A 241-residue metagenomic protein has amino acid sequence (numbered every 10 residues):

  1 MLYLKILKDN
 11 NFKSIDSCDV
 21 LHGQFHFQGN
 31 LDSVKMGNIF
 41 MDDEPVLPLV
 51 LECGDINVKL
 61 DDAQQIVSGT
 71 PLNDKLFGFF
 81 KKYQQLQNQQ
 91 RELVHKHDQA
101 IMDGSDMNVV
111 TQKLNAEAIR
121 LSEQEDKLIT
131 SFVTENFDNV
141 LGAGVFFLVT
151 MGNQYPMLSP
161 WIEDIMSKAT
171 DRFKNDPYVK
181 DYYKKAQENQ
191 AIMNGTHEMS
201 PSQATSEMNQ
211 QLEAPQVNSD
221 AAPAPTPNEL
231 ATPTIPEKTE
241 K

Functional and structural regions predicted by a protein language model:
M1-S122, D126: A non-transmembrane, solvent-exposed segment enriched in polar/low-complexity residues
N10-N11, N30, N38, N57 (+12 more regions): Detector for Asparagine
Q89, L93-K96, A100, E117 (+4 more regions): Residues that form generic nucleotide/phosphate-binding pockets
Q90, H97, G104, E125-L128 (+5 more regions): Leucine-rich amphipathic alpha-helices with coiled-coil/heptad-repeat character
A118-F137, P156-W161: Amphipathic alpha-helical coiled-coil segments
T134, L141-K241: Charged, long alpha-helical assembly modules
